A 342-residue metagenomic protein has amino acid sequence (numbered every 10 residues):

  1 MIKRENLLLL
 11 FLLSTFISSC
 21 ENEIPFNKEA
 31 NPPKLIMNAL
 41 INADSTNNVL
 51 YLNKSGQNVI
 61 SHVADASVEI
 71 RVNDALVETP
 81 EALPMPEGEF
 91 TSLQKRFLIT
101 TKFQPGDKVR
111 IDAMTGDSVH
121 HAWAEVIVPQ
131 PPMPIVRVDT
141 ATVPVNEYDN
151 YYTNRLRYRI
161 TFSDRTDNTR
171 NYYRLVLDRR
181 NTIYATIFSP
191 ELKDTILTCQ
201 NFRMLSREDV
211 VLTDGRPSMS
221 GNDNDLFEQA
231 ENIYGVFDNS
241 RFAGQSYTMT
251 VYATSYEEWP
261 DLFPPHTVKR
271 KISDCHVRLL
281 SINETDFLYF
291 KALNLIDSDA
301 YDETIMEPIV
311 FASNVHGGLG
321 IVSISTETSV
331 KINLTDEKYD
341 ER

Functional and structural regions predicted by a protein language model:
M1-L7: Bacterial N-terminal signal peptides that target proteins for export
F16-S19: C-terminal motif of bacterial Sec signal peptides marking the signal peptidase cleavage site
E21-R342: A sequence/structural signal for flexible, mid-protein segments enriched in small/helix-disrupting residues
